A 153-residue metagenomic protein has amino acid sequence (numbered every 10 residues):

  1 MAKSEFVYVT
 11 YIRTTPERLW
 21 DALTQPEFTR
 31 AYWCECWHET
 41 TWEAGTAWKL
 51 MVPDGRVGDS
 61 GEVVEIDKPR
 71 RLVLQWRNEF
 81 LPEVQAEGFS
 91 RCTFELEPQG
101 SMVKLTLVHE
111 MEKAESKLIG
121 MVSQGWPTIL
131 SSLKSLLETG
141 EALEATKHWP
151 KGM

Functional and structural regions predicted by a protein language model:
K3-V9, A47, G58, R71 (+2 more regions): Intrinsic-disorder/low-complexity, polar/charged segments enriched in Ser/Thr/Lys/Arg/Asp/Glu/Gln
V7-Y8, T14, E27-S60, K147-M153: Short beta-edge strand/loop motif at the mouth of beta-sheet-based domains
T10, S60-E65, S90-E97: Hydrophobic/aromatic beta-strand elements that line small-molecule binding cavities or substrate pockets in beta-rich
P16-E17, V64-R71, E95-K104: A short, structured loop/turn motif at beta-sheet edges
L19-W20, T29, W48, V63 (+4 more regions): Hydrophobic pocket/interface hotspot
D54-V57, E65-L72, N78-F80: Short, charged/polar surface micro-motifs in flexible loops or helix N-caps
L81-P127, T146: Beta-strand/loop substructures that line and gate deep hydrophobic ligand-binding cavities in soluble
S135-M153: Short, highly charged C-terminal tails/helix-capping segments
